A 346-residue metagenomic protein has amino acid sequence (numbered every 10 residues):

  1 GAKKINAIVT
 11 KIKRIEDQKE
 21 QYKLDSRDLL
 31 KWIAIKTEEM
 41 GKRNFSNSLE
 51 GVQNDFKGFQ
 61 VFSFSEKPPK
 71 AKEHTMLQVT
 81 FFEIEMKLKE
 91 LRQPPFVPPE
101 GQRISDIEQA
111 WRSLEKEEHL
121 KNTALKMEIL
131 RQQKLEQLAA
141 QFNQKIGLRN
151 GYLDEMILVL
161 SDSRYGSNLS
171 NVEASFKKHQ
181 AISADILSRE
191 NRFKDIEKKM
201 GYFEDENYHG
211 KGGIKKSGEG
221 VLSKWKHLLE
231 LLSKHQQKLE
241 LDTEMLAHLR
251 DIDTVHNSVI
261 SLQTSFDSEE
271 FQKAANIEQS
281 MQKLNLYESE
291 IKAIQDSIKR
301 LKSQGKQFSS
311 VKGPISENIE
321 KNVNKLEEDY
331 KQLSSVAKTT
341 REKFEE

Functional and structural regions predicted by a protein language model:
G1-E346: Extended alpha-helical coiled-coil rod segments
